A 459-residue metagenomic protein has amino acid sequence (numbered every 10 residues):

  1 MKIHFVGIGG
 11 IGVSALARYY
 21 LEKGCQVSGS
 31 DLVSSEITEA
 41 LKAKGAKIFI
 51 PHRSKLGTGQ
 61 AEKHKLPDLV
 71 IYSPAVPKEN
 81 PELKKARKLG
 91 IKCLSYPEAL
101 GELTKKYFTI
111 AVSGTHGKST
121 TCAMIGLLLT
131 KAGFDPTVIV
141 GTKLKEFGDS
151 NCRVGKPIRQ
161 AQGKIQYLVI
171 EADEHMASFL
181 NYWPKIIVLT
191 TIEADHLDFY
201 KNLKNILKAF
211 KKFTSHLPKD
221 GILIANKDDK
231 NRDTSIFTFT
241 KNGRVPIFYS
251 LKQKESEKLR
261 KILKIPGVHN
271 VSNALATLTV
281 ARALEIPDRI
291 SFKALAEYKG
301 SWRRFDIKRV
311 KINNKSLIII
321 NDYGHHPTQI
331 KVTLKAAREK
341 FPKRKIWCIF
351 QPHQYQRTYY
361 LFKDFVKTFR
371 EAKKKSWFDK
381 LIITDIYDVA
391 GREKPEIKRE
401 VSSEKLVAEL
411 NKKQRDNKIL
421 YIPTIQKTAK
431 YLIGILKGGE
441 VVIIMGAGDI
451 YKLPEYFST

Functional and structural regions predicted by a protein language model:
M1-K47, L56-L66, V70, K88-I91 (+6 more regions): ATP-dependent carboxylate-amine ligase
I8, Y72-A75, A225-D228, L251 (+1 more regions): Structural motif
G12-A15, E146-F147, S272: Short N-terminal binding/cap micro-motifs at the start of the first secondary-structure element
Y19-C25, K42, L56-K63, P74-N242 (+2 more regions): Phosphate-binding loop of NTP-binding sites
S30-L32, F49-R53, L94-G101, I139-T142 (+5 more regions): Beta-strand->loop->alpha-helix junctions that form or flank phosphate-binding loops in nucleotide-handling enzymes
A111, K264, I382: Conserved beta-strand segments that form the floor/walls of ligand-binding pockets within enzyme and binding domains
T120, H269-L275, H325: A generic structural signal for residues located within well-ordered alpha-helices of large catalytic or ligand-binding
K261-G267, L317-N321: Short pre-catalytic strand/loop immediately N-terminal to key active-site residues, enriched for Gly-Thr
